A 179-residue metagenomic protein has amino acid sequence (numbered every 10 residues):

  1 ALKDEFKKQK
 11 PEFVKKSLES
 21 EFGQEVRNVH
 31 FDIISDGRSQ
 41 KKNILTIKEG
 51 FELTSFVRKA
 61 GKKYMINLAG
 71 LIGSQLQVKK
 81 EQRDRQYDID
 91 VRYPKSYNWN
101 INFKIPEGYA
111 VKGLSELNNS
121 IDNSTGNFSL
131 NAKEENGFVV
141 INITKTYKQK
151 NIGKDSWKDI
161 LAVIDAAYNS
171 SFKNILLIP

Functional and structural regions predicted by a protein language model:
A1-P179: A sensor for short, sequence-defined functional sites
